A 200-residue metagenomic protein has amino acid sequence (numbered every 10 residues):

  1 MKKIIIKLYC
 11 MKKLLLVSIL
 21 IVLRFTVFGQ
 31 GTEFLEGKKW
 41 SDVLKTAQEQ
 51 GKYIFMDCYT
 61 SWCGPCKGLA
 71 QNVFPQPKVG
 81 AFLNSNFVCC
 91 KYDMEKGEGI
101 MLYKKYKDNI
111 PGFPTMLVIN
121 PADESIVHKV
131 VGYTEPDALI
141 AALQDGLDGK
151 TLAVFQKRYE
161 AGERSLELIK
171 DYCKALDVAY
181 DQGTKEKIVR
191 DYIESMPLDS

Functional and structural regions predicted by a protein language model:
M1-T32: Bacterial Sec-dependent N-terminal signal peptides
F28-K45: N-terminal "domain-start" segment that seeds a small globular fold
E33-K38, C58, Q76-G99: Thiol-based oxidoreductase modules, predominantly thioredoxin-like and allied folds used for disulfide exchange
Q48-E49, A81-N84, D108-G112: Extracellular/periplasmic catalytic domains that process cell-envelope and extracellular macromolecules
E49-S61: Short active-site neighborhood of thiol/selenol oxidoreductases, capturing the structured segment around
C58-F74: Conserved redox-active cysteine motifs that mediate thiol-disulfide chemistry, especially di-cysteine Cys-X(1-2)-Cys
I110-L152: Non-catalytic, surface beta->alpha helical segment in thiol-disulfide oxidoreductase systems
Q156-S200: Oxidative protein folding and maturation machinery
